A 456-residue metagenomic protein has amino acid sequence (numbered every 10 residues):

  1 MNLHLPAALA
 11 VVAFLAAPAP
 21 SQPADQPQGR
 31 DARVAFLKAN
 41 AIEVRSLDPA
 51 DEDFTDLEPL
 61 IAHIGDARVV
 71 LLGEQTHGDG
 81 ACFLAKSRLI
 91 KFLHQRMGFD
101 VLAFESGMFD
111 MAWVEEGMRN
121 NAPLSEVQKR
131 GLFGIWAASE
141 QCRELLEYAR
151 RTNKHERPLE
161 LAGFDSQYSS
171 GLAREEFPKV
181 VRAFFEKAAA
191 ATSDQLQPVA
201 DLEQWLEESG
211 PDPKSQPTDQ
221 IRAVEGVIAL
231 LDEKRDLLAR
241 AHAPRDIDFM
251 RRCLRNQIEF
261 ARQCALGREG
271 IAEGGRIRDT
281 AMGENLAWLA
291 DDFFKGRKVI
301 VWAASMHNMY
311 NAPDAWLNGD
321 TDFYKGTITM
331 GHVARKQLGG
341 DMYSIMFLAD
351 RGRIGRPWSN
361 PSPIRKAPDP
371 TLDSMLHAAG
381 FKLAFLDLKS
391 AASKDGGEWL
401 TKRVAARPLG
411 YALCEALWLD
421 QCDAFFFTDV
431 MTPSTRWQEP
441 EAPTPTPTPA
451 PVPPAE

Functional and structural regions predicted by a protein language model:
M1-L5: Positively charged n-region of N-terminal signal peptides that target proteins for export
P6-A17: Bacterial N-terminal signal peptides
Q22-E456: Structured catalytic-domain cores with a bias toward divalent-metal coordination
